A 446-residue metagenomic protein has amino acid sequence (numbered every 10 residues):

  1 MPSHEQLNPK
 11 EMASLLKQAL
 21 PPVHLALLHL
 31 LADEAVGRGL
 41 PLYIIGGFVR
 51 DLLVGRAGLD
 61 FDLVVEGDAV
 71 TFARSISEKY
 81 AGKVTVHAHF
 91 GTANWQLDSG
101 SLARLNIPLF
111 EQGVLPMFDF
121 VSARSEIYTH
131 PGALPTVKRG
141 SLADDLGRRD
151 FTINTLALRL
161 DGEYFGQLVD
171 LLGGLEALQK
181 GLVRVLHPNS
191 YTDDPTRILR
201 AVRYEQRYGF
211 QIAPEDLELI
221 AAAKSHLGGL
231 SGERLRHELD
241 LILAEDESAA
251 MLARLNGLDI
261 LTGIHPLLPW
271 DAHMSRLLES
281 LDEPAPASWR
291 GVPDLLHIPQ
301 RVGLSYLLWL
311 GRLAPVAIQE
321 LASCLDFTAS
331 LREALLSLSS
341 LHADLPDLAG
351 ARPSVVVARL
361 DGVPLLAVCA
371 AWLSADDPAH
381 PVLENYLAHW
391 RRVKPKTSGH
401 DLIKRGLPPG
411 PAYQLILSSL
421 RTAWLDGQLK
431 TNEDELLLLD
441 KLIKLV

Functional and structural regions predicted by a protein language model:
M1-V446: Catalytic cores of the polymerase beta-like nucleotidyltransferase superfamily and closely associated nucleotide
